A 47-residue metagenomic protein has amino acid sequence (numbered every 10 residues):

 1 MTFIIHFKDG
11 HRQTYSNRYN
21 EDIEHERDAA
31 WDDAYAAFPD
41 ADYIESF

Functional and structural regions predicted by a protein language model:
M1-K8: A short beta-strand micro-motif
D9-H25: A short, exposed loop/beta-hairpin motif centered on an aromatic-Gly-Thr core
W31-F47: Short, mixed-charge low-complexity intrinsically disordered segments
